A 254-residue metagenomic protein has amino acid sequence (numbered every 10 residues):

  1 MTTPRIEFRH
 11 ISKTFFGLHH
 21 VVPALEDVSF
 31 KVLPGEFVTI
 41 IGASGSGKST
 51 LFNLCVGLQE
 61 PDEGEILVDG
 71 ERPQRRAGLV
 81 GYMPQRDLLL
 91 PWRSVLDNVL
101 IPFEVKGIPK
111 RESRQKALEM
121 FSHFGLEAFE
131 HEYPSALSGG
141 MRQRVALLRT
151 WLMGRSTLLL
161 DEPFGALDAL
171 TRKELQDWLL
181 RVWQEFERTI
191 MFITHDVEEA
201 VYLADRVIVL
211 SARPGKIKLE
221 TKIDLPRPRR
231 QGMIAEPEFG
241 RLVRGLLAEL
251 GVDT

Functional and structural regions predicted by a protein language model:
T3-E198, L203: ABC family nucleotide-binding domain
T14, P226-R229, V252: Active-site/binding-pocket entry motifs
V68, V209-L210: Short hydrophobic beta-strand elements within the C-terminal catalytic ATPase subdomain
A166-A169, V243-T254: Extended, non-globular alpha-helical segments
L203-V209: Conserved catalytic segment of ABC-fold P-loop ATPases
A212-G245: Conserved beta-strand-loop-alpha-helix hinge in the C-terminal portion of ABC ATPase nucleotide-binding domains
